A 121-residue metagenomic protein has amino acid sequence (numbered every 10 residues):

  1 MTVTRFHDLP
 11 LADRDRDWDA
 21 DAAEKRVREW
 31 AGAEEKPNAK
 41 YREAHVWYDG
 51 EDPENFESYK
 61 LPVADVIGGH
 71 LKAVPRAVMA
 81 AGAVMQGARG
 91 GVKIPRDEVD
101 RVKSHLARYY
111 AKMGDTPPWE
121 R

Functional and structural regions predicted by a protein language model:
M1-R121: Extended terminal accessory/targeting regions
